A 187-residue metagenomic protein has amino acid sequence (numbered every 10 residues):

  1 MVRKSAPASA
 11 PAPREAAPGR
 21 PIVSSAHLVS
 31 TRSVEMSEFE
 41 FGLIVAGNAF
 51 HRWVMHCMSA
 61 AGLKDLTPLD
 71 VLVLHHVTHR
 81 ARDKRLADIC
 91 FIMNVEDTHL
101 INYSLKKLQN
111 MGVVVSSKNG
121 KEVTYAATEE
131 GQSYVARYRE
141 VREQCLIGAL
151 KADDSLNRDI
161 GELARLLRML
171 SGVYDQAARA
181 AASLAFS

Functional and structural regions predicted by a protein language model:
M1-K64: N-terminal leader segment of winged-helix/HTH proteins
G42, W53, L72-H75, S133: Pre-recognition alpha-helix immediately N-terminal to the DNA-recognition helix within helix-turn-helix or winged-helix
G42-V45, A49, E130-S133, R137 (+2 more regions): Charged, amphipathic alpha-helical oligomerization/scaffolding segments
M55-E96: N-terminal helix-turn-helix DNA-binding core of bacterial DNA-binding proteins
L63-T67, N102, K107, R179-S183: Short glycine/proline-centered loop/turn elements that form peptide/ligand docking sites
D83-V123: Canonical helix-turn-helix DNA-binding module
K106-I160: Charged, amphipathic alpha-helical coiled-coil/dimerization segments
E140-S187: Terminal interaction helix/tail motif
